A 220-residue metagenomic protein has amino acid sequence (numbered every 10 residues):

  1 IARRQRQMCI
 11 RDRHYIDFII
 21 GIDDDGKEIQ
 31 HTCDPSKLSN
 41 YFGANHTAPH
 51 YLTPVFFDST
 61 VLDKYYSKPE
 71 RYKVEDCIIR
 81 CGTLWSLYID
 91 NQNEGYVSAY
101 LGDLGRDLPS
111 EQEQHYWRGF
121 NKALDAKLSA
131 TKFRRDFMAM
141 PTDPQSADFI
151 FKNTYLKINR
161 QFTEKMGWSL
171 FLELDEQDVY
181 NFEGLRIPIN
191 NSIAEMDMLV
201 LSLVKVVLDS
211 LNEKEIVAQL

Functional and structural regions predicted by a protein language model:
I1-I10: Single conserved hydrophobic/aromatic residue that forms the stacking wall/gate of nucleotide- or nucleobase-binding
C9, C33, C77, C81 (+3 more regions): Generic recognition of cysteine residues
R11-F120: Long, charge-dense tracts
N93, Y100-V204, S210, K214-Q219: Helix-loop junctions and short alpha-helical segments
